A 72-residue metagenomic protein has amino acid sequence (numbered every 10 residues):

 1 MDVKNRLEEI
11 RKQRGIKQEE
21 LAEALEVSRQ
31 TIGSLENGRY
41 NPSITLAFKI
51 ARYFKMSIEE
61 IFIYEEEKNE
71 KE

Functional and structural regions predicted by a protein language model:
M1-Q13: A short, Lys/Arg-rich alpha-helix, primarily the initiator
K12, E23, R52: Alpha-helical residues within the helix-turn-helix
I16-G33: Short alpha-helical DNA-recognition segment
T45-E60: DNA major-groove recognition helix of helix-turn-helix/homeodomain DNA-binding modules
F62-E72: Short, charged recognition helix plus adjacent turn of helix-turn-helix-like nucleic-acid-binding domains
